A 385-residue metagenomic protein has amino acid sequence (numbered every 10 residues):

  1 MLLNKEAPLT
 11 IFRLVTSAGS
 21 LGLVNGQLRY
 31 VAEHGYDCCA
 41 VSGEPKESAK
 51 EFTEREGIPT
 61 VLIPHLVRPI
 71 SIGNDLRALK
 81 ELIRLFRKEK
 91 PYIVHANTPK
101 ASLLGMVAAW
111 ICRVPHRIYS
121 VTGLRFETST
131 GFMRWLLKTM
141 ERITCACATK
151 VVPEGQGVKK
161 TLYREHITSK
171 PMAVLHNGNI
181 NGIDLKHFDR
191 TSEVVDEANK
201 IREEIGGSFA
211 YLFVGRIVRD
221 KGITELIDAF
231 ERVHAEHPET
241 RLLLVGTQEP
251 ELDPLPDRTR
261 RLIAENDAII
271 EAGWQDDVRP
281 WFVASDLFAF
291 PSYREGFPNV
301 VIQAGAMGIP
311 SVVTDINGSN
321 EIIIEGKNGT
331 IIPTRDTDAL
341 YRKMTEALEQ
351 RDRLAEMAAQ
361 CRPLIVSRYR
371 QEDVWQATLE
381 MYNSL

Functional and structural regions predicted by a protein language model:
L21-R29, F209-R232, D338-A339: A conserved mid-protein helix/loop that constitutes part of the nucleotide-sugar donor-binding site
A49-T53, H237, R241-D267, R353: Short, structured helix-loop element that forms part of the nucleotide-activated donor/catalytic region
V61-L62, R142, A146-D196: Donor nucleotide-sugar binding/catalytic pocket of nucleotide-sugar-dependent glycosyltransferases
A96-S102: Short His-centered aromatic/hydrophobic patch
W274, Y293: Aromatic "clamp/platform" in nucleotide-sugar-dependent glycosyltransferases that forms part of the donor/acceptor
V301, P310-V313: Short hydrophobic beta-strand element within catalytic cores of glycosyltransferases and related nucleotide-activated
E325-G326, T330-T337, E346-D352: Conserved acidic donor-binding segment of nucleotide-sugar-dependent glycosyltransferases
A339, E346, R353-R368, A377-E380: A short, well-ordered alpha-helix in the C-terminal region of glycosyltransferases
